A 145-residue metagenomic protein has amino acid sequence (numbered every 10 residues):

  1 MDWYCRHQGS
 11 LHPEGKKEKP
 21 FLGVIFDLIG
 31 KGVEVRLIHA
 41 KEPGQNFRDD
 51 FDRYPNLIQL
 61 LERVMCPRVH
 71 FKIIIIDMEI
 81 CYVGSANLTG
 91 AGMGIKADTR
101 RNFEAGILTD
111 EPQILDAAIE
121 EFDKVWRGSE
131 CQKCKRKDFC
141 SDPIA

Functional and structural regions predicted by a protein language model:
M1-L37: PLD-like (HKD) phosphodiesterase/transphosphatidyltransferase domain
D2-Y4, K41, E79: Residue-level signal for short, function-critical loop segments
V33, N56-E62: A short helix-to-beta-strand connector/capping loop
H39-G44, V69, P112-Q113: Short beta-alpha junction loops
N46-L57: Short, aromatic/basic amphipathic alpha-helical patches
V64-R68, R100: Short solvent-exposed loop/turn micro-motifs enriched in small/polar/acidic residues
K72-I75, A105-I107: Short beta-strand scaffold segments in enzyme catalytic cores
I80-A145: Signature of lipid phosphatidyltransferase scaffolds
